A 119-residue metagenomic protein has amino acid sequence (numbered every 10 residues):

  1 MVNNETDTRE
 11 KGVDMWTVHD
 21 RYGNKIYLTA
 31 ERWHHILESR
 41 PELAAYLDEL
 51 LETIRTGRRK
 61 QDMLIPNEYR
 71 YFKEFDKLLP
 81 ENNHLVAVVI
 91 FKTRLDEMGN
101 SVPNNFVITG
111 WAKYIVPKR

Functional and structural regions predicted by a protein language model:
M1-R119: Ribonuclease/tRNase effector modules and their secretory precursors
